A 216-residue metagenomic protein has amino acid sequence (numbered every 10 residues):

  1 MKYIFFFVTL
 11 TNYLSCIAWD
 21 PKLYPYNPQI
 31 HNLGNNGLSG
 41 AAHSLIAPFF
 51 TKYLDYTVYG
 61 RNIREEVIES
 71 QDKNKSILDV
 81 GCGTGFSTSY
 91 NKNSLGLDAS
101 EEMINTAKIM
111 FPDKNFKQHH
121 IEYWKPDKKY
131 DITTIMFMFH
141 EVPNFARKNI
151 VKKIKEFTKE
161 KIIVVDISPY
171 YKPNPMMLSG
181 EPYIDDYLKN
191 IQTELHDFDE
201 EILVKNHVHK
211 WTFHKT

Functional and structural regions predicted by a protein language model:
M1-A18: Classical Sec-dependent N-terminal signal peptides that target proteins to the secretory pathway
I17-N36: N-terminal auxiliary segments of SAM/dcSAM-dependent transferases
N35-N62: Class I SAM-dependent methyltransferase Rossmann-like catalytic core, especially the SAM/SAH-binding loop
T57-K73: Conserved alpha-helix/loop element of class I SAM-dependent methyltransferases that forms part of the SAM/SAH-binding
L78, G83-Y123: Class I SAM-dependent methyltransferase SAM/SAH-binding core
T134: A conserved beta-strand element that flanks and buttresses the S-adenosyl-L-methionine
V142-K153: A short, conserved alpha-helix within the catalytic core of class I
I163-W211: C-terminal alpha-helical "lid/dimerization" subdomain adjacent to the S-adenosyl-L-methionine
